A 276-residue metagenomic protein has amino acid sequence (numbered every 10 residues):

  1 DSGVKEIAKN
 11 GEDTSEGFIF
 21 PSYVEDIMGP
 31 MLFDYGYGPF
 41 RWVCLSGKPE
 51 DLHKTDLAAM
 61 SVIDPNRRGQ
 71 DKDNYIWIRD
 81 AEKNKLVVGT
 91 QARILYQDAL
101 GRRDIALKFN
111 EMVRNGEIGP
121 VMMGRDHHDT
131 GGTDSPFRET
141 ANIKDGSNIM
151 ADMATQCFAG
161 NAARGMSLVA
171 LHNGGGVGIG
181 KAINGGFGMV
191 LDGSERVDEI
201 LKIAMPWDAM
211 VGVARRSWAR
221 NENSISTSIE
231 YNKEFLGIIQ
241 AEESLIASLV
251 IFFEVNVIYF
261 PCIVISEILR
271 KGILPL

Functional and structural regions predicted by a protein language model:
D1-N173, G178, A182-G185, M189-I246 (+1 more regions): Ligand/cofactor-recognition surfaces for anionic moieties
